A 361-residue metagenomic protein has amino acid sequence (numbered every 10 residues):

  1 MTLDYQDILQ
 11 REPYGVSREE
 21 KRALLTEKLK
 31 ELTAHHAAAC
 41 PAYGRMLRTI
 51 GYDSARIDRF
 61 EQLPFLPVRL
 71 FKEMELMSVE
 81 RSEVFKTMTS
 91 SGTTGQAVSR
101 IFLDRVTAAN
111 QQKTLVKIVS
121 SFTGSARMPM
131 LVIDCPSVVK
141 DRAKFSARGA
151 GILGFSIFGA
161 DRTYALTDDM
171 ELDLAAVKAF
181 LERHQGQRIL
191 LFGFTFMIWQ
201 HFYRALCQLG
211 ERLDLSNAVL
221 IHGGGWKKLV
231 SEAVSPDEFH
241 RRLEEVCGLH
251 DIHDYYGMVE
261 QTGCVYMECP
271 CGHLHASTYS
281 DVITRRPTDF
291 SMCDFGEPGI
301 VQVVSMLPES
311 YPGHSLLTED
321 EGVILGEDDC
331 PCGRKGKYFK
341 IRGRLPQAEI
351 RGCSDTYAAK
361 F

Functional and structural regions predicted by a protein language model:
M1-H35, A39, R142-A143, I152-F361: Active-site glycine/GP-rich loop and adjacent strand/helix microenvironment that borders small-molecule binding pockets
E19, A23, A38, A42-T89 (+5 more regions): Active-site diphosphate/adenylate-binding microenvironment
Q62, K86, M128-P129, Q187 (+2 more regions): A generic secondary-structure signal marking the coil-to-beta-strand transition
T87-A97, T195, M258-Q261: Ser/Thr-glycine-rich phosphate-binding loops at phosphate-binding pockets of nucleotides, nucleotide cofactors
T94, Q111-D169: Internal, well-ordered alpha/beta segment that forms a basic, Gly-enriched binding/recognition surface
Q96, S137, G225-K228: A short, flexible beta-alpha/helix-coil linker loop
R100-A109, F145-R148, L206: "Short basic amphipathic alpha-helical interaction patches in structured regions
A108, Q112-L115, P236, H240: Amphipathic alpha-helical segments in well-structured domains
